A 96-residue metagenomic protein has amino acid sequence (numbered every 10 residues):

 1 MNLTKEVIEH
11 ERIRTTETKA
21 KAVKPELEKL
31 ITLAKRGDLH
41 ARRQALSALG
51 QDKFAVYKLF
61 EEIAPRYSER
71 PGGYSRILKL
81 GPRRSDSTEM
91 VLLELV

Functional and structural regions predicted by a protein language model:
M1-V96: Structured, basic alpha/beta domains of bacterial-type, RNA-associated proteins
